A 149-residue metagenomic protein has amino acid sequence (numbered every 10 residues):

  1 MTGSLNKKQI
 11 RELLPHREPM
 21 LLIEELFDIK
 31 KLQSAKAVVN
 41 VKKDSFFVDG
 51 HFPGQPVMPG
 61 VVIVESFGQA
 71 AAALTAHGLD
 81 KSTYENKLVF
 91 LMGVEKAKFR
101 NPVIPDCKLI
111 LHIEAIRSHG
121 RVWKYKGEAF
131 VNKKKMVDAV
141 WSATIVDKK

Functional and structural regions predicted by a protein language model:
M1-D28: N-terminal leader/capping segments at the start of a protein or of a new domain
T2, P15, Q33, I104-C107 (+1 more regions): HotDog/MaoC-like acyl-thioester-processing domains
T2-S4, A72-I110, M136-D138, A143: Hydrophobic beta-strand-centered segment that forms part of the acyl-chain substrate-binding groove
R11, G54, K98-N101: Beta-strand-rich interaction surfaces with strong enrichment in secreted/lumenal proteins
E18-M58, I63: Catalytic strand-loop segment that frames the active site of acyl-thioester-processing enzymes
E24-F27, E95, R100, E114-I116 (+1 more regions): Conserved positions in beta-strands of structured domains
L26, M58-T83: Active-site helix/loop of acyl-thioester processing domains in fatty-acid/polyketide metabolism, spanning hotdog-fold
V39, H112-A115: Short, hydrophobic/aromatic-enriched beta-strand segments in well-ordered soluble domains
